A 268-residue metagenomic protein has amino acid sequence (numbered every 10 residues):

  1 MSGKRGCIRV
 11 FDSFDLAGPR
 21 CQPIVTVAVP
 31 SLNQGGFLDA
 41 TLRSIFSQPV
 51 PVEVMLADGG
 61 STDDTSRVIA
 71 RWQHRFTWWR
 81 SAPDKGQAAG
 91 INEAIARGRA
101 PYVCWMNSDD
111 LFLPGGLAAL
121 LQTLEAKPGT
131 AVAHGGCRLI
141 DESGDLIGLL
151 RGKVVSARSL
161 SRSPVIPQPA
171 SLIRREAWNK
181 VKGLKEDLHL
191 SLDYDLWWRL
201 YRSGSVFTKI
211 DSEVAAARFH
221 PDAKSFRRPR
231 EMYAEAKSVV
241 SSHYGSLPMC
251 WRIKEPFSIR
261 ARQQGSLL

Functional and structural regions predicted by a protein language model:
M1-F46: N-proximal low-complexity "stem/linker" segments adjacent to membrane-targeting elements
V27, G152-V239: Conserved nucleotide-sugar donor-binding catalytic segment
G36-D39, D63-R71, L111, G115: Acidic helix N-cap motif at the loop->helix transition within catalytic regions of sugar-transfer enzymes
S44, D58-R67, N107: A conserved acidic beta->alpha catalytic loop
P51-G60, R80-P83: Short beta-strand/loop segment that forms part of the nucleotide-sugar
A82-G98: Glycine-rich, basic loop-to-helix element that forms the pyrophosphate-binding segment of sugar-nucleotide handling
V103: Short aromatic/hydrophobic "clamp" motif used to bind/position activated sugar donors
L111, G115-I147: Conserved donor NDP-sugar-binding/catalytic core segment of glycosyltransferases
